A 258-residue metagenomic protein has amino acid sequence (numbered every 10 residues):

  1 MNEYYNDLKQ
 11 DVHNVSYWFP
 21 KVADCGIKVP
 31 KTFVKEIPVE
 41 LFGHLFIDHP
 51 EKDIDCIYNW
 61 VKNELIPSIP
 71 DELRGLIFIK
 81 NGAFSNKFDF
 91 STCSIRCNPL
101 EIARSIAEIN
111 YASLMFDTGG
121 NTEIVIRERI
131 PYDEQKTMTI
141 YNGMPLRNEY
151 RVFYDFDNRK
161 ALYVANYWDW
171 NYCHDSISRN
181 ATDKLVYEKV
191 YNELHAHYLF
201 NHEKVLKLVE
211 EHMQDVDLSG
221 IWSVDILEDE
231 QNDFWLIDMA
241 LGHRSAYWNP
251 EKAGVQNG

Functional and structural regions predicted by a protein language model:
M1, A196-K207, Q214-G220, E228-G258: C-terminal active-site "lid" helix and adjoining low-complexity regulatory extension at the edge of ATP-using catalytic
M1-N148, F153-L206: Active-site nucleotide/adenylate-binding loops and adjacent lid/helix of ATP-dependent enzymes
F19, E210-M213: Non-transmembrane alpha-helical segments in soluble domains of secreted/periplasmic/extracellular proteins
F33-I37, W222-E228: Acidic carboxylate-rich catalytic motifs and surrounding loops in phosphoryl-/glycosyl-chemistry enzymes
I69-E72, H212-V216: Alpha-helix C-terminal capping segments
I79, V224, I237: Active-site flanking residues adjacent to catalytic metal/cofactor-binding acidic residues
E149, G220-I221: Residue-level preference for alpha-helix termini and adjacent loops
